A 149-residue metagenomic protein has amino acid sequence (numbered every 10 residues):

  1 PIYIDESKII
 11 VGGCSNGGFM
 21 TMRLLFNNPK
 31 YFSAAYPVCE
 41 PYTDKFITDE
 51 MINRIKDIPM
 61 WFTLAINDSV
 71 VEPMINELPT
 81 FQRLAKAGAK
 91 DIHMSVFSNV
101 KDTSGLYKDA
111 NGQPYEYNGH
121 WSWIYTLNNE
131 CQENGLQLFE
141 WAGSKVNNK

Functional and structural regions predicted by a protein language model:
P1-S15, Y31: Gly/Ser-rich "nucleophile elbow"/oxyanion-hole loop immediately N-terminal to the catalytic nucleophile in hydrolases
G13-R23: Glycine-rich nucleophile elbow surrounding the catalytic serine of serine-hydrolase chemistry
S15, P41, I66-D68: Residue-level signal for short, function-critical loop segments
K30-Y42: A conserved short beta-strand
R54-M60: Short, proline-enriched alpha-helix->beta-strand connector loops that line the catalytic pocket of alpha/beta-hydrolase
T63, S69, A85-K149: C-terminal catalytic histidine-bearing segment of alpha/beta-hydrolase fold enzymes
S69-N76: Conserved alpha/beta-hydrolase "acid-adjacent" motif
